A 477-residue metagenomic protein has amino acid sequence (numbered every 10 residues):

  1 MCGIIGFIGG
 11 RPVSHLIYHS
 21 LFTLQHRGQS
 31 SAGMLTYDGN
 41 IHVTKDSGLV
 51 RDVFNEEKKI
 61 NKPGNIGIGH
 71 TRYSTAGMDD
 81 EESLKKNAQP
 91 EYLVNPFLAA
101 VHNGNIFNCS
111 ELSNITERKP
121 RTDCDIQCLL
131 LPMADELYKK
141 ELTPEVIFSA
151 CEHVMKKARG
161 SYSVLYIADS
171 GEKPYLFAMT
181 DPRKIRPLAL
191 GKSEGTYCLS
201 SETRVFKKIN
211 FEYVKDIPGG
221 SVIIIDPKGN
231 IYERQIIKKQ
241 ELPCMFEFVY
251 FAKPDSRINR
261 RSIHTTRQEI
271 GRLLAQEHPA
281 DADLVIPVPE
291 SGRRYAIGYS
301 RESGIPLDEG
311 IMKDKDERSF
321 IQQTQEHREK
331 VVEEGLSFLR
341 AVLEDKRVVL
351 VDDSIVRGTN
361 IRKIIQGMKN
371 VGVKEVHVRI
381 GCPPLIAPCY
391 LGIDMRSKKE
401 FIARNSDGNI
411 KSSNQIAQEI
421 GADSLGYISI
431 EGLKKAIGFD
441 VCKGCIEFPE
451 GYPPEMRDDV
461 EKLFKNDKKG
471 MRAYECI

Functional and structural regions predicted by a protein language model:
M1-P218, I224-A282, V288, E375: Conserved short alpha-helical segments that host acidic/polar catalytic motifs at enzyme active sites
F54, Q127-P132, L307-R318, E419-K435: A conserved beta-strand->alpha-helix junction
Y166, T180, S201, P227 (+10 more regions): Active-site proximal loops enriched in glycine and acidic residues that flank catalytic Cys/His/Asp and coordinate
V205, E212, G220, Q276-H278 (+4 more regions): Phosphate/diphosphate-binding loops
N210-D216, Q366-I477: PRPP-dependent phosphoribosyltransferase catalytic core
S256, D281-E309: Hydrophobic alpha-helical segments characteristic of transmembrane helices in integral membrane transporters
Y299, D353-S354, V376: Hydrophobic, well-ordered secondary-structure elements that form the walls of internal hydrophobic environments
G304-V348, G358-R362, I386-S397: Short, glycine/charge-rich flexible loops or terminal/linker lids adjacent to PRPP-binding catalytic cores
